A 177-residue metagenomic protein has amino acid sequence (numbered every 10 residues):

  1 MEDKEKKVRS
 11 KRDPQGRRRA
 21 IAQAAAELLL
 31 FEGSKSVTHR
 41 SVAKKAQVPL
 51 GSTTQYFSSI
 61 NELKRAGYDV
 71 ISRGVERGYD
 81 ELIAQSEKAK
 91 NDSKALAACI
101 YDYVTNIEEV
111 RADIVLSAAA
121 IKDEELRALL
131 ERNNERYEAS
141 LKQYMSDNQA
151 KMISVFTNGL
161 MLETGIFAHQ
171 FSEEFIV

Functional and structural regions predicted by a protein language model:
M1-G16: N-terminal intrinsically disordered/low-complexity leader segments
S10, R17-A20, A24, Q149: N-terminal positioning helix adjacent to the helix-turn-helix/winged-helix DNA-binding module
A20, A24-E62, A66: Helix-turn-helix
D69-V75: Short, basic, alpha-helical segments at the C-terminal edge of helix-turn-helix-like DNA-binding modules
R77-V110, I153: Hydrophobic alpha-helical connector segments
C99-I100, D113-S117, I153-L160: Short alpha-helical scaffolding segments that buttress acidic/His motifs in well-ordered protein cores
K122-E124: Short loop-to-helix capping motifs
L126-R127, E131, E135, Q143-V177: Hydrophobic/aromatic-rich alpha-helical bundle segments in the mid-to-C-terminal region
